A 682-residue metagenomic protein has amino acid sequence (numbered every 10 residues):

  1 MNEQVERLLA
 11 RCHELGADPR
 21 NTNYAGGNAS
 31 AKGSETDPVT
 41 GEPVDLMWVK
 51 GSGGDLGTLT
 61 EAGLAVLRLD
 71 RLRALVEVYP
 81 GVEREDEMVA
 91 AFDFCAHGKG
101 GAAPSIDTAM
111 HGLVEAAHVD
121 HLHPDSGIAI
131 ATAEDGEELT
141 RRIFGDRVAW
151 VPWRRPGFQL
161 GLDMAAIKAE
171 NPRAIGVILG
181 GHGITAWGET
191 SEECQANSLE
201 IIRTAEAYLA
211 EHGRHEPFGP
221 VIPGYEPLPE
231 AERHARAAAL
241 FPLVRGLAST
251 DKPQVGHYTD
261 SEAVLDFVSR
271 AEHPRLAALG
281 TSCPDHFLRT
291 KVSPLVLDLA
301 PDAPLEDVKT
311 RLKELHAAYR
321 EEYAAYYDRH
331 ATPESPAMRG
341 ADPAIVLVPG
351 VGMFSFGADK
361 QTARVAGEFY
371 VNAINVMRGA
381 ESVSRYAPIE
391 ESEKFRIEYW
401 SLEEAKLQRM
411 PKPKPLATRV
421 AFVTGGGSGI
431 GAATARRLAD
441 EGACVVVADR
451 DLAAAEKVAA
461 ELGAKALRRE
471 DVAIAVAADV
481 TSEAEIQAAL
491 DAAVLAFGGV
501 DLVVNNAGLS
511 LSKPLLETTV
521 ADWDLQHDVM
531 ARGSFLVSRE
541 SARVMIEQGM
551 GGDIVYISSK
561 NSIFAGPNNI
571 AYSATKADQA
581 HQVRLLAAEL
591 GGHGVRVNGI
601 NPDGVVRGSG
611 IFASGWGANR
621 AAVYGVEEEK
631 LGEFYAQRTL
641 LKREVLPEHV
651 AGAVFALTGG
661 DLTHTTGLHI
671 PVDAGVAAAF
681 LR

Functional and structural regions predicted by a protein language model:
M1-A421, A433: Glycine-rich flexible loops
F497, L641-V672, A677: C-terminal substrate-recognition "lid" of short-chain dehydrogenase/reductases
V504, G591, R596, T665-G667: Short, small/polar-rich loop/turn modules that mediate ligand/substrate recognition or access, typified
P514-L515, D522-H527, Y635: Substrate-binding pocket helix/loop in short-chain dehydrogenase/reductase
S538, T575: Active-site helix of classical SDR
R543, A588-E589, T663: Alpha-helical segment proximal to the catalytic Tyr-Lys
S559: Residue(s) in the substrate-gating loop at a strand-loop-helix junction that position the organic substrate next
